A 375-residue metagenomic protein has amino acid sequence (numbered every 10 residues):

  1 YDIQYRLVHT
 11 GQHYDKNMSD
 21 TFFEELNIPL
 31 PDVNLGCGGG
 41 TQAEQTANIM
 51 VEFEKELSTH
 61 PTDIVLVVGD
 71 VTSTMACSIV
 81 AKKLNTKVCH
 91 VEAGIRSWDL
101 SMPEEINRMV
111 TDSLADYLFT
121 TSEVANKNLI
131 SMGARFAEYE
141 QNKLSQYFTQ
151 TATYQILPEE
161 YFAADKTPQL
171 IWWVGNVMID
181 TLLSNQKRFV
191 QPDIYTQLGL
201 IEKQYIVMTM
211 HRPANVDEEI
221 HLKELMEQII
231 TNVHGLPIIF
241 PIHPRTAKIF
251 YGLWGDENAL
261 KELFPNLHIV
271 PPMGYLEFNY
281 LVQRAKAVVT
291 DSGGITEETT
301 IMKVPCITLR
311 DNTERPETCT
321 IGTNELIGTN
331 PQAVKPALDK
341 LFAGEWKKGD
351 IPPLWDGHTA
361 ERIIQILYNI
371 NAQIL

Functional and structural regions predicted by a protein language model:
Y1-G11: N-terminal subdomain of nucleotide-sugar transferases
Q12, D20-F22, K187-R284: Donor-nucleotide binding loops and adjacent catalytic segments primarily of GT-B fold Leloir glycosyltransferases
H13-N17, G36, L114-I220, I327: A nucleotide-sugar donor-handling region in carbohydrate enzymes
F22, N34-K166: Active-site and donor-binding regions of nucleotide-sugar-utilizing enzymes
E56-D63, L200-I201, R284, I370: Glycine-rich phosphate-binding loop signature in dinucleotide/nucleotide-binding domains
L66-V68, I79, H90, L118 (+1 more regions): A donor-sugar binding/catalytic signature common to diverse glycosyltransferases and related nucleotide-sugar
T153, A343-L375: C-terminal amphipathic helix plus adjacent low-complexity, charged tail appended to glycosyltransferase catalytic
E314-K340, D350-E361: Change "using UDP/GDP/dTDP sugars" to "using nucleotide sugars
